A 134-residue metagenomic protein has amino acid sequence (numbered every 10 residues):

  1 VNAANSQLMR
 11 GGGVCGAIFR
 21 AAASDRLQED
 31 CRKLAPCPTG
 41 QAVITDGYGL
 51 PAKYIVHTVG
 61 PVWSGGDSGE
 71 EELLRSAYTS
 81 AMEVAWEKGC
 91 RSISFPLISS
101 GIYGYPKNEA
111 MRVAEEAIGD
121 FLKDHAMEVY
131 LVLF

Functional and structural regions predicted by a protein language model:
V1, C37, P106-A110: Non-transmembrane, interaction-prone segments in cytosolic or luminal domains
N2-K88: Glycine-/small-residue-enriched capping loops at alpha/beta junctions
V62-F134: Phosphate/ribose-phosphate-bearing ligand recognition and processing surfaces, centered on ADP-ribose/NAD(+/P+) systems
